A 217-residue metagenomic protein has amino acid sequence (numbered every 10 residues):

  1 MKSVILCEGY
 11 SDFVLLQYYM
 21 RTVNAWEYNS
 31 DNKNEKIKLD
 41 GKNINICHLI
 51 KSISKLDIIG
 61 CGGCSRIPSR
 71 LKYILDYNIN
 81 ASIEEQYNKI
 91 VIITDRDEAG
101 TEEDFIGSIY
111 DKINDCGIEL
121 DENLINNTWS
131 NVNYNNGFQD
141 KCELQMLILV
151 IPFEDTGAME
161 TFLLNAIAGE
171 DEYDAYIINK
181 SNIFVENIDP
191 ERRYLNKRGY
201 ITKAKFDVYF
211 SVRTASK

Functional and structural regions predicted by a protein language model:
M1-V4: Extreme N-terminal starter segment of soluble prokaryotic enzymes
D12-L16: Short N-terminal binding/cap micro-motifs at the start of the first secondary-structure element
Y18-N34, N43-I59, S65-K217: C-terminal accessory helical subdomains adjacent to catalytic cores in phosphodiester- and nucleotide-handling enzymes
